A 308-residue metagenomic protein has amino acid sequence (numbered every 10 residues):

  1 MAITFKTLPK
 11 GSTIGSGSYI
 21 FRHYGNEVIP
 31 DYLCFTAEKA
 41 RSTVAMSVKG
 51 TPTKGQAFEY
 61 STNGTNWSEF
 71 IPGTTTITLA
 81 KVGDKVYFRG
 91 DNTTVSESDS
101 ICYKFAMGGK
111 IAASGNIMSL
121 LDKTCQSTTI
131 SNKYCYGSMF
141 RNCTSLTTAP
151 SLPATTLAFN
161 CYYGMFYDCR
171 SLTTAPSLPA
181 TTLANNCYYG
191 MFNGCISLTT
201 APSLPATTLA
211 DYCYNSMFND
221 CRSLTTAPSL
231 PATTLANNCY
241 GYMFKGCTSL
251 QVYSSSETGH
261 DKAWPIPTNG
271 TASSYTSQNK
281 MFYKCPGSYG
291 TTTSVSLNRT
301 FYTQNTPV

Functional and structural regions predicted by a protein language model:
M1-S47, Y302-V308: Enriched but not universal
P30-K54, N92, S119-C125: A short beta-strand element within beta-rich, extracytoplasmic domains of secreted/secretory-pathway proteins
T43-V44, I77-N92: Noncatalytic modules at the cell exterior or secretory-pathway interfaces, chiefly beta-strand-rich lectin/adhesion
G50-T51, M139-R141: Acidic, Ser/Thr
E59-T62: Conserved Ser/Thr-centered positions that define the repeating blades of beta-propeller domains
E69-I77, V86-F88, E97-K133, R141-F159 (+5 more regions): Structural signature of tandem-repeat unit edges
